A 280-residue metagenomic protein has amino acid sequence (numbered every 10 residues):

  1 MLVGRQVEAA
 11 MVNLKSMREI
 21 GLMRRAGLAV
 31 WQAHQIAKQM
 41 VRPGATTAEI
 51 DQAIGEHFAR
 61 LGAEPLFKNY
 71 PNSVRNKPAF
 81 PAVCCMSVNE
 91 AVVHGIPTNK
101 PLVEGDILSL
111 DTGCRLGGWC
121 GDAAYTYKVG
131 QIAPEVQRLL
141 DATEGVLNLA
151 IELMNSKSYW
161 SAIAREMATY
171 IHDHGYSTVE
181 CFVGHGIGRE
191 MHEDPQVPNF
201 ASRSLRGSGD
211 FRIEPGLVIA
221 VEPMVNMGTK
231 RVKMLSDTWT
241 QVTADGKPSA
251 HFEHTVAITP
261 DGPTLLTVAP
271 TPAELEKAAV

Functional and structural regions predicted by a protein language model:
M1-V280: Active-site neighborhoods and metal-handling regions in enzymes and metal-associated proteins
